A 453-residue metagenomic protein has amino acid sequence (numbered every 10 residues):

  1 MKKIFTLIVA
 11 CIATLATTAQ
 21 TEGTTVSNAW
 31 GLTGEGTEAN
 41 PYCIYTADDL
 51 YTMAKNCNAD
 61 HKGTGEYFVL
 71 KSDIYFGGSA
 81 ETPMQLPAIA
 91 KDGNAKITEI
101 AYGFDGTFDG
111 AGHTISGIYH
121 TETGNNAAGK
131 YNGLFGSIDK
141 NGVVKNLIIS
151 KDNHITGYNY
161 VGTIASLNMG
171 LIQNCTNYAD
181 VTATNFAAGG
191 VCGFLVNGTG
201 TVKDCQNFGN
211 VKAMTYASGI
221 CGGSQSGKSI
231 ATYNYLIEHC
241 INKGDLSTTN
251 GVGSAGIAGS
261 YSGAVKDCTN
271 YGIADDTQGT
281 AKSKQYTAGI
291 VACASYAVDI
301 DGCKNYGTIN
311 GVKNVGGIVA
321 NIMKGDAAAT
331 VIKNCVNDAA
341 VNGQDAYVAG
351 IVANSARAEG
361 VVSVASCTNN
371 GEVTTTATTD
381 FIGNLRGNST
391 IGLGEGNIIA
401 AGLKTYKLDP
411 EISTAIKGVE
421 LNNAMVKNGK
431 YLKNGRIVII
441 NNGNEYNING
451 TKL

Functional and structural regions predicted by a protein language model:
K2-V9: Sec-dependent signal peptide recognition, specifically the positively charged N-region followed immediately by
V9-T18: Hydrophobic h-region of N-terminal signal peptides that target proteins for export in Gram-negative bacteria
L15, A415-L453: C-terminal outer-membrane/trafficking sorting elements
Q20-I416: Surface-exposed repetitive/solenoidal architectures
